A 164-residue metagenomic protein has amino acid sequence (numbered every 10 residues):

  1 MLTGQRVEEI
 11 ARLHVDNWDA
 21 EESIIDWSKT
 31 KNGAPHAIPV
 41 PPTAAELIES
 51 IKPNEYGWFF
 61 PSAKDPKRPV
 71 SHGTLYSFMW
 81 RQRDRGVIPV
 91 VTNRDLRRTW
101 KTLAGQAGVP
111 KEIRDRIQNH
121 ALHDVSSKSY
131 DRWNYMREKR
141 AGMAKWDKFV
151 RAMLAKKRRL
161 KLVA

Functional and structural regions predicted by a protein language model:
M1-E8, T102-Q106: Short pre-functional
T3-S50, A121-V125: Conserved tyrosine-mediated DNA breakage-rejoining catalytic core shared by Y-recombinases
R12, S77, L103, R116: DNA-binding alpha-helical recognition surfaces that contact promoter or target DNA
D16-I24, I88-V90, V109-Y130, A152-K161: Short, polar N-cap/turn motifs at the start of nucleic acid-interacting alpha helices
W27-G33, A45, P66, Q118-A155: Catalytic-site neighborhood detector that most strongly recognizes the C-terminal catalytic loop/helix of tyrosine
P39-P89, D95, W100, G108 (+2 more regions): Active-site/catalytic core of tyrosine-dependent DNA strand-transfer enzymes
V40, K101-A104, R114, Y130 (+1 more regions): Hydrophobic, well-ordered secondary-structure elements that form the walls of internal hydrophobic environments
